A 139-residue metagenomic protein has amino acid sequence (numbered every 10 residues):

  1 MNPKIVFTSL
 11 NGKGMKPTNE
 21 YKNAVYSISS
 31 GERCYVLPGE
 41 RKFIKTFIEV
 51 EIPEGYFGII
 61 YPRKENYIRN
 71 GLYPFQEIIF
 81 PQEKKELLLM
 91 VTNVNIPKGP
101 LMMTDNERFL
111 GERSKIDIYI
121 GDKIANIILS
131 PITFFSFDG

Functional and structural regions predicted by a protein language model:
M1-G139: DUTPase catalytic domain/fold
